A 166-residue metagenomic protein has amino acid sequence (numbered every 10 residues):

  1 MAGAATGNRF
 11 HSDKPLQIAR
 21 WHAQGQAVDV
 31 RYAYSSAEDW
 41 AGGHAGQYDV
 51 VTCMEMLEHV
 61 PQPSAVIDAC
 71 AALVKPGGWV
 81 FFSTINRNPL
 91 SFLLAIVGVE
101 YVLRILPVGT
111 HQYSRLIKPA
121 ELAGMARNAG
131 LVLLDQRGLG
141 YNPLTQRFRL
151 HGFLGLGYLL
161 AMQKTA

Functional and structural regions predicted by a protein language model:
M1-F92, P119-L122, L160-K164: Conserved SAM-binding loop
H22-Q24, V97-G98, F148-G152: Short low-complexity, flexible loop/linker segments enriched in glycine and/or proline with clustered acidic
R31-A33, L134-R137: General small-molecule cofactor/ligand-binding pocket signal
T84, Y101-E121: Acceptor-substrate binding/catalytic loop of class I
S91-V102: Short, flexible, mixed-charge acidic loops at enzyme active sites
Y113-Q136: Short alpha-helix
Q146-A166: Core SAM-dependent methyltransferase catalytic element
